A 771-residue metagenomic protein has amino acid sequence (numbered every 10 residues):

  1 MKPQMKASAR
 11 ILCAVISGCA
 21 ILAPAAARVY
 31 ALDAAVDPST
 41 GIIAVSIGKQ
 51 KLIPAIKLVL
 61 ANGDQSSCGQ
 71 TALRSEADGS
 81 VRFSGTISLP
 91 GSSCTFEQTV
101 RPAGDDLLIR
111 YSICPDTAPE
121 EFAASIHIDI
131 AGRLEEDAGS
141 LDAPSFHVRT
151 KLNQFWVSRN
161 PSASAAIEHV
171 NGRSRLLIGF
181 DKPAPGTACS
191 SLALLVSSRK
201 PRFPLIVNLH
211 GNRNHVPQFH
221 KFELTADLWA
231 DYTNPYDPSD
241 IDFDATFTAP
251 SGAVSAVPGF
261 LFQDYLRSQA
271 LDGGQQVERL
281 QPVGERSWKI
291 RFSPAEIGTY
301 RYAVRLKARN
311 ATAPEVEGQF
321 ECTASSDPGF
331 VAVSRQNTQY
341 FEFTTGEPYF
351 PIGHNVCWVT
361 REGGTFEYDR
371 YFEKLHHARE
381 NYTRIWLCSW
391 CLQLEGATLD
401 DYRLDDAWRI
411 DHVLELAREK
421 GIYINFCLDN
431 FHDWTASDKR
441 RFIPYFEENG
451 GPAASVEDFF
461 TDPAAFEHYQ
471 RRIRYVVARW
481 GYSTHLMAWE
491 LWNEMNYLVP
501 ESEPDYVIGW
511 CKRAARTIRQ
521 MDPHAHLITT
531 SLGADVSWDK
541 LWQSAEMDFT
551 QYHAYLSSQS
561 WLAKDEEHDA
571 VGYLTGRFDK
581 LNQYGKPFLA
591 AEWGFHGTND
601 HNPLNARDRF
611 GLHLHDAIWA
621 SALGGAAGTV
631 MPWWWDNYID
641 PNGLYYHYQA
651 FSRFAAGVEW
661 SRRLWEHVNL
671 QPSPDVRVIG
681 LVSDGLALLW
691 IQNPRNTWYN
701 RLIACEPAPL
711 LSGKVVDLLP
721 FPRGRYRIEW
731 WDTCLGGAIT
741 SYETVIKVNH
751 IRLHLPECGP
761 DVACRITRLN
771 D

Functional and structural regions predicted by a protein language model:
R28-R202: Beta-strand/loop-rich accessory regions of lumenal/periplasmic or secreted enzymes, predominantly carbohydrate-active
L107-P115, A226, A687-Q692: Short, well-ordered beta-strand segments enriched in hydrophobic/aromatic residues
P119, P217-H220, R286-L306, G724 (+2 more regions): Short tyrosine-centred short linear motifs in exposed loops/low-complexity segments
F203-S251, V257, Q263, Q319-T323 (+1 more regions): Non-catalytic, glycine-rich low-complexity segments
N208-L209, H215, D231, Y584-A590 (+4 more regions): Aromatic- and carboxylate-lined catalytic core of secreted/periplasmic carbohydrate-active enzymes
D242, K307-A311, S325-W561, H568: Active-site mouth of glycoside hydrolases
Q263-R267, D272-Q336: Extended acidic/polar, glycine-enriched regions that form or flank non-catalytic beta-rich accessory modules
R471, N496-A655, P709-L711: Extracellular glycoside hydrolase catalytic/binding regions
